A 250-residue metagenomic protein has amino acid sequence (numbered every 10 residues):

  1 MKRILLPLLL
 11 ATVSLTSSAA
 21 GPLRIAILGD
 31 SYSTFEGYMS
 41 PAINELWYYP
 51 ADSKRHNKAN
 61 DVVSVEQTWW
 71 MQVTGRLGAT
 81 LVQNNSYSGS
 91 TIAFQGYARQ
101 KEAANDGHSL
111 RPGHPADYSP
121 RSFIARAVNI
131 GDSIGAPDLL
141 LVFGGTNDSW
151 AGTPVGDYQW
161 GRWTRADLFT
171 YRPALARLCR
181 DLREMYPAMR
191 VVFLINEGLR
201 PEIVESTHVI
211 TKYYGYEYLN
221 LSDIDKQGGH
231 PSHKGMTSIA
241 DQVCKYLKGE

Functional and structural regions predicted by a protein language model:
L5-S18: Hydrophobic h-region of N-terminal signal peptides that target proteins for export in Gram-negative bacteria
G21, G107-E250: Alpha-helical cap/lid subdomain in secreted, periplasmic, or secretory-pathway luminal O-acyl-processing enzymes
A26-L28, L140: Conserved beta-strand elements of the Class I
G29-D30, I130: Active-site flanking residues adjacent to catalytic metal/cofactor-binding acidic residues
D30-S31, T146: Active-site metal-binding loops of divalent metal-dependent hydrolases
Y32-T34, G235: Short active-site segment of divalent metal-dependent hydrolases/proteases that encodes the spacing between
E36-G37, A151: Short N-terminal helix/helix-N-cap motif within the alpha/beta-hydrolase-1
A42-G156: Conserved SGNH/GDSL esterase-like catalytic core that processes O-acyl groups on lipids and polysaccharides
